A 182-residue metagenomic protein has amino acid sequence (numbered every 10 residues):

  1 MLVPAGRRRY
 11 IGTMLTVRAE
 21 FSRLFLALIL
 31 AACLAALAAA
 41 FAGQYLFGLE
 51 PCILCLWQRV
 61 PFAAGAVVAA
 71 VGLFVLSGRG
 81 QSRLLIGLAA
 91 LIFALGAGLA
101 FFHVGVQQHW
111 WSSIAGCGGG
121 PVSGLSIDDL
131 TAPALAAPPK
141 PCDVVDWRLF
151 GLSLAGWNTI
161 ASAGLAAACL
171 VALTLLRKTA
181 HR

Functional and structural regions predicted by a protein language model:
R18-A31, S77-G98, A167: Interfacial segments of alpha-helical transmembrane regions
A35-Q44, L95-W110, I127-D128: C-terminal TM-helix exit segments that contain a strictly Trp-centered aromatic cap at the helix terminus
L49-R59, L85, A115-G118: Non-cytosolic membrane-interface motifs at loop->transmembrane helix junctions
W57-V71, V122-S126: Iron-sulfur (Fe-S) cluster-binding segments and ferredoxin-like electron-carrier domains, especially [2Fe-2S]
A70-G78, V171-R177: Structural signal for the C-terminal ends of transmembrane alpha-helices and the immediately following loop
Q108-S153: Extracytosolic (periplasmic/ER-lumenal) interhelical loops and adjacent juxtamembrane/interface segments of multi-pass
A136-R182: A hydrophobic membrane-anchoring alpha-helix module
